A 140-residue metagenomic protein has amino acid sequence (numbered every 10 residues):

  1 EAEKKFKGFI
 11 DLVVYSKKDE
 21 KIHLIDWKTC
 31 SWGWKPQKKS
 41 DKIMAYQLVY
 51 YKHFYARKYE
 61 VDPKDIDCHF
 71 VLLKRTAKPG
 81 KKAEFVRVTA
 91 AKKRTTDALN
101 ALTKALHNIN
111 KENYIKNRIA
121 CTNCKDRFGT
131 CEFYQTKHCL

Functional and structural regions predicted by a protein language model:
E1-L48: Non-catalytic protein-protein interaction segments used by genome-maintenance enzymes to assemble and couple activities
D41, H53-L140: Metal-dependent nuclease catalytic regions and adjoining charged, substrate-binding loops involved in nucleic-acid end
